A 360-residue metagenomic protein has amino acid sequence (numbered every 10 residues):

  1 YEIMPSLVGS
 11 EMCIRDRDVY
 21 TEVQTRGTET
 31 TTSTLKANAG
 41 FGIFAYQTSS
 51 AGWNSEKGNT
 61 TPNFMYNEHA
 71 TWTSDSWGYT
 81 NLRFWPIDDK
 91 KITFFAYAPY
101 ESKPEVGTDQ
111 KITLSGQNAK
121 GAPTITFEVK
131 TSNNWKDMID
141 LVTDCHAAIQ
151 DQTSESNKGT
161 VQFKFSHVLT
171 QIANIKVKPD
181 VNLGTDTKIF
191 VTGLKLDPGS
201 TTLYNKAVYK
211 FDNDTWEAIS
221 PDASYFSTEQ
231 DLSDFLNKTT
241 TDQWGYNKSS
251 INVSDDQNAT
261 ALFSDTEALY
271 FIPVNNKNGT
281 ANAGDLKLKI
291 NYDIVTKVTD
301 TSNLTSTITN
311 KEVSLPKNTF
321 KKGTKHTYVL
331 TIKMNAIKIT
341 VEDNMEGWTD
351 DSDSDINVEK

Functional and structural regions predicted by a protein language model:
Y1-E11: Positively charged, low-complexity/disordered segments
S10, R15-T201, D231-F263, A268-N275 (+5 more regions): Short, low-hydrophobicity acidic/polar segments
D197-D214: Short aromatic-acidic-glycine turn motif
T280-N282: Short glycine/proline/serine/threonine-rich loop/turn segments at secondary-structure transition edges
D293-K360: Hydrophilic extracytoplasmic domains
